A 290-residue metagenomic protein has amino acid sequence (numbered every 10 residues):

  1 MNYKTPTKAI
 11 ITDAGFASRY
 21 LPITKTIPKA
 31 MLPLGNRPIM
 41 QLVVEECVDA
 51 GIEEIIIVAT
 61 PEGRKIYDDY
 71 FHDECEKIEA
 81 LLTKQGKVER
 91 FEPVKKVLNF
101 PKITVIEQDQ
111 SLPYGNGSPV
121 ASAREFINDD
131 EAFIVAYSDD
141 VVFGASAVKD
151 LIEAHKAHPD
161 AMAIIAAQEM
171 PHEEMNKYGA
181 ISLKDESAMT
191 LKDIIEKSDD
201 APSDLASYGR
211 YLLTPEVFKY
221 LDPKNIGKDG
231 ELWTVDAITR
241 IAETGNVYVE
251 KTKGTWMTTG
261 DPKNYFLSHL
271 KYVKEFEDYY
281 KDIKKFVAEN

Functional and structural regions predicted by a protein language model:
M1-I11, R19, R37-E131, F143: Conserved N-terminal catalytic core of the sugar/cofactor nucleotidyltransferase
F16, D140, P262: Active-site metal-binding loops of divalent metal-dependent hydrolases
T26-Q41: Short catalytic helix/loop segments, enriched in acidic residues and glycine and frequently bearing histidine
I106-Q110, S122, A166, K197 (+1 more regions): Conserved beta-strand termini and adjacent loop/short-helix elements that scaffold enzyme active sites in alpha/beta
I134, V148, I152, K156 (+1 more regions): Catalytic-core segments of class I nucleotidyltransferases/pyrophosphorylases that form NMP-activated intermediates
A136-S138: Active-site acidic Asp-centered loop
V141-E174: Conserved donor-nucleotide/metal-binding helix-loop-beta segment in metal-dependent transferases, i.e., the alpha-helix
E173-K177, I181, R210, T214-P215: Nucleotide-activated chemistry modules centered on ATP-dependent adenylation/adenylyltransferase
